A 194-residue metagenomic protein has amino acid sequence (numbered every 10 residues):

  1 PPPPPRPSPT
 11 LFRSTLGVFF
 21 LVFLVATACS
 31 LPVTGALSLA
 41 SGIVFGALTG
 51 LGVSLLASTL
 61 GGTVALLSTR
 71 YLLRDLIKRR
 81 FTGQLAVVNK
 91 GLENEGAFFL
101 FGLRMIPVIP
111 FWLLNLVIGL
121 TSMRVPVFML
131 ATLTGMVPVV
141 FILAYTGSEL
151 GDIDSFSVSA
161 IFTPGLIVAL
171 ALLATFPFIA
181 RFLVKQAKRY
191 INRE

Functional and structural regions predicted by a protein language model:
P1-P5: Short, exposed "boundary/linker" segments that immediately precede the start of a downstream structural module
R6-S8, F12-V22, L55, T59-N115 (+3 more regions): Membrane-interfacial helix-loop-helix
T15-F19, G50, G96, F128 (+1 more regions): Residue-level signature of transmembrane alpha-helical entry/exit and packing/kink sites in multi-pass membrane
F23-T49, V108-N115, M136-I142: Transmembrane helix boundary and interhelical junction motifs in multipass membrane proteins
A28-C29, L103-I106, A131-G135, L173-A174: Hydrophobic alpha-helical transmembrane segments of integral membrane proteins, especially lipid-exposed positions
S38-L60, G119-L133: Interfacial segments of multi-pass membrane proteins
V140-D154: Transmembrane alpha-helical segments of integral membrane proteins
F156-V168: Interfacial loop-to-helix junctions that mark the boundaries of transmembrane helices in multi-pass membrane
